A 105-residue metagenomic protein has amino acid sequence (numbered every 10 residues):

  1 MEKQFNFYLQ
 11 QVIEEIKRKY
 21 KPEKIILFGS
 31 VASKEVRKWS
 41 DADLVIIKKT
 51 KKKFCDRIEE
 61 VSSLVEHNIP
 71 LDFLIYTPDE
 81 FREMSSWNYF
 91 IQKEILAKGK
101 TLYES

Functional and structural regions predicted by a protein language model:
M1-K24, A32-K38, K48-S105: Catalytic core of pol beta-like nucleotidyltransferases
D43-I46: Short beta-strand->loop micro-motif that forms the acidic, two-metal-ion catalytic signature in nucleotide-processing
